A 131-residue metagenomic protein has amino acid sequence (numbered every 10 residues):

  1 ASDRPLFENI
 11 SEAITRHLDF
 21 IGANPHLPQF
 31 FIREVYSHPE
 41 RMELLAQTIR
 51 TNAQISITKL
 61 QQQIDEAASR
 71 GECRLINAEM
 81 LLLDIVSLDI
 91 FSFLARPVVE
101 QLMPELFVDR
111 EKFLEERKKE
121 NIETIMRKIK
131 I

Functional and structural regions predicted by a protein language model:
A1-Q29, A78-L82, I131: Hydrophobic alpha-helical connector segments
R16-D19, Q54, T58-R70, R74 (+1 more regions): C-terminal peripheral helix-coil segments that are non-catalytic and often amphipathic
A23-Q47, R96-P104: Amphipathic alpha-helical segments used for helix-helix packing
S37, L83-D84: Short secondary-structure capping/turn micro-motifs that flank functional sites
E40-M42, E79, I129: Acidic pyrophosphate-coordinating catalytic loop
